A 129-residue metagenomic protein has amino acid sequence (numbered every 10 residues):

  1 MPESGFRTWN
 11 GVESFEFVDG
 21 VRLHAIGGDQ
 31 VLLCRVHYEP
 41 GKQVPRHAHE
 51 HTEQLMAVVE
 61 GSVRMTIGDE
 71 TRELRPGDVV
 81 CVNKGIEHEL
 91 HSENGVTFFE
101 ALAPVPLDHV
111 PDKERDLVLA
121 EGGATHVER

Functional and structural regions predicted by a protein language model:
M1-Q30, K113-R129: A short, N-terminal "cap"/entry segment at the start of jelly-roll beta-barrel domains of the cupin/DSBH fold
N10-R46, T52, A101: A short glycine-rich, His/Asp/Glu-containing loop-to-beta-strand
D29, T66-E70: Short strand-coil-strand connectors
Q43-P45, V80, K84-E89: Histidine-centered metal-chelating micro-motifs
H51-V63: Glycine- and acidic-residue-biased ligand/ion/polar-headgroup-sensing regions
V59-E60, R75, N94: A cytosolic small-molecule/anion-sensing beta-strand core signal
D69-K84: Short acidic-glycine-tyrosine-enriched beta hairpin
K84-D108: Ligand-binding loop in jelly-roll beta-barrel domains
